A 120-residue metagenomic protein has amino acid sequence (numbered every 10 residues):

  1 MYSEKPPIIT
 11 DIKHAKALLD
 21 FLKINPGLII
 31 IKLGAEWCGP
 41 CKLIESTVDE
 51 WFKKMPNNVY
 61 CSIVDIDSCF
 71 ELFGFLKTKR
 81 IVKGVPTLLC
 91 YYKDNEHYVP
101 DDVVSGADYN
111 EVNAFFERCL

Functional and structural regions predicted by a protein language model:
M1-I29, E111-L120: N-terminal leader/targeting and pre-domain segments
I9-K13, L33, E45-F52, P56-F73: Thiol-based oxidoreductase modules, predominantly thioredoxin-like and allied folds used for disulfide exchange
I12, A35, V103-A107: Intrinsic disorder
A17-K53: Local sequence-structure signature of Cys/Sec-based thiol-disulfide redox active-site neighborhoods
D20-L22, F73-R80: Short amphipathic alpha-helix with an adjacent loop that forms part of the alpha/beta core around
G39-P40, C69-L72, H97, N110-N113: Eukaryotic short linear interaction motifs
N57, R80-K83: Structured loop/turn residues at beta-strand edges in well-structured enzyme cores
K83-G84, L89-L120: Non-catalytic, surface beta->alpha helical segment in thiol-disulfide oxidoreductase systems
